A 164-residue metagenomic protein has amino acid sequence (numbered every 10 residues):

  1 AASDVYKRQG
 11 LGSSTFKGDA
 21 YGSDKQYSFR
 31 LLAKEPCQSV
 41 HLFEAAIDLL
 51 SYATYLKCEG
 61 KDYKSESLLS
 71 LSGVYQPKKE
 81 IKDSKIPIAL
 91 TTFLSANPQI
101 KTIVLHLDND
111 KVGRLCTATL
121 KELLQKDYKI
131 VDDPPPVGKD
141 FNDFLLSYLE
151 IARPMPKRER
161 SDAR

Functional and structural regions predicted by a protein language model:
A1-Y6: Short, small-residue-biased leader/transition segments that mark boundaries at the very start of proteins
G10-D19, S23, Y52: Divalent metal-binding acidic/histidine catalytic loops
K17-C37: Glycine-/acidic-rich phosphate or pyrophosphate-binding loops and their flanking alpha/beta elements
F29-E35, F43, E59-D62, L94-A96: Short, conserved, surface-exposed binding loops centered on an aromatic residue
P36-V40, T102-I103: Short active-site oxyanion
E44-A45, N109: Helix N-cap/beta->alpha junction signal
I47-S51: Short amphipathic alpha-helical face segments that pack within enzyme cores and frequently flank/anchor catalytic
T54-R164: TOPRIM fold recognition
